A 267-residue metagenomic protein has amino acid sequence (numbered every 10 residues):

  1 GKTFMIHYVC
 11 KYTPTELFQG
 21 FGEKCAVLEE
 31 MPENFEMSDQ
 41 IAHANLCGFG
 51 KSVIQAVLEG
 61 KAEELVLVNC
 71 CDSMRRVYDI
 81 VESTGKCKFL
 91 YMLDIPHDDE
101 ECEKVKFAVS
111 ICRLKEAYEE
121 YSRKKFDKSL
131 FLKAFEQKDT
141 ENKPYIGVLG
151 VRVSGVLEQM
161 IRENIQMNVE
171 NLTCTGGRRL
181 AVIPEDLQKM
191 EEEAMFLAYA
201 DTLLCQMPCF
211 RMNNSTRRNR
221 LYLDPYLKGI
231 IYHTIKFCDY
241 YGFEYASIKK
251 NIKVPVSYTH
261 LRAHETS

Functional and structural regions predicted by a protein language model:
G1, M74-R76, G85, M92-V156: Electropositive, gly/pro-rich neighborhoods at or near active sites that engage anionic ligands
Y8-Y12, L67-C71, V148-V153, T173 (+1 more regions): Structural motif
K11-E29, V151-R218: Redox- and metal-dependent alpha/beta enzyme cores, enriched for Fe-S-associated oxidoreductases and cofactor-handling
K11-P14, Q19, P32-K104: Active-site and donor-binding regions of nucleotide-sugar-utilizing enzymes
G48-V53, A108-S122, M190-L204: A polyampholytic, Gly/Pro-enriched intrinsically disordered region
I54, M207-Y226, F243-E244: A short, acidic, amphipathic alpha-helical segment used as a generic capping/interface helix at domain edges
R75-E82, Y240-K249: Short Gly/Thr/Asp-enriched flexible loops that form oxyanion-binding sites at enzyme active sites
T259-T266: Conserved small/polar residues in nucleotide/adenosyl-binding loops
